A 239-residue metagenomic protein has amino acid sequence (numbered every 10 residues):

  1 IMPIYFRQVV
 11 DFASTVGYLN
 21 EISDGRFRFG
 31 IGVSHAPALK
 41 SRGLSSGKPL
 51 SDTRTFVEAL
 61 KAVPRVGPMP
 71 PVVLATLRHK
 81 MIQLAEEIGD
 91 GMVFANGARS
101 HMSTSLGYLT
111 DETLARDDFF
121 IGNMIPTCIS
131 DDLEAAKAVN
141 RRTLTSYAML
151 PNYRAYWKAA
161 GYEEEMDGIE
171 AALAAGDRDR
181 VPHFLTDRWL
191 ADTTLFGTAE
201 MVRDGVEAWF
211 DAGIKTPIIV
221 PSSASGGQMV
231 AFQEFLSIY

Functional and structural regions predicted by a protein language model:
I1-Y239: Active-site-adjacent structural elements that line small-molecule/cofactor binding pockets in enzymes
